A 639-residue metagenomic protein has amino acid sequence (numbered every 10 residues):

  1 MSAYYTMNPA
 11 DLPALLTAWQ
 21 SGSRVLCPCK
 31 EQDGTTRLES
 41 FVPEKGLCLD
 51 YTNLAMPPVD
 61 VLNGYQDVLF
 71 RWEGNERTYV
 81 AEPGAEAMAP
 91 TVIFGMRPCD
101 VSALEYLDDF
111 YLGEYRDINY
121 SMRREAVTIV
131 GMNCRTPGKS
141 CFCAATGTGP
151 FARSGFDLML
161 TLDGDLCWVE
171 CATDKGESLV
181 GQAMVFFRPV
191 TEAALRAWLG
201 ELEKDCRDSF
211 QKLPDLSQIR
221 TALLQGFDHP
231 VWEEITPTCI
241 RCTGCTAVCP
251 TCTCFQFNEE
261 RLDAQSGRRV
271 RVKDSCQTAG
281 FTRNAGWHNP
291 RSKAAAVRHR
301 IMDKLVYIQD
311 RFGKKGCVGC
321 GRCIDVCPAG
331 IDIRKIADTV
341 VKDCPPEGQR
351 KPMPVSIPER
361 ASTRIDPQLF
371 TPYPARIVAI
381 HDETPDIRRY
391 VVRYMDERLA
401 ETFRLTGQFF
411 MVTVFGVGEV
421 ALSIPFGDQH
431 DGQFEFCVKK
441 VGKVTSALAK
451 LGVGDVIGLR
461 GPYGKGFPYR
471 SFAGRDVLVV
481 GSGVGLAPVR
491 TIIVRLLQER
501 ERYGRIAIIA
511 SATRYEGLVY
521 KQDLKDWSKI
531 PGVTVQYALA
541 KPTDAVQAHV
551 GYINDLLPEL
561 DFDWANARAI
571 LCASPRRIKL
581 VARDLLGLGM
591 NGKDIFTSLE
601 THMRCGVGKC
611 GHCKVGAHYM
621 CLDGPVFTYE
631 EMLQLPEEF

Functional and structural regions predicted by a protein language model:
M1-A222, A449-K450, L497, R505-Q522 (+4 more regions): Iron-sulfur-associated redox domains of electron-transfer enzymes in respiratory and anaerobic energy metabolism
R97-S102, P237-Q256, R271-F281, G313-G330 (+2 more regions): Local cysteine-cluster metal-coordination motifs and their immediate loop/turn environment, predominantly Fe-S cluster
Y120-R135, T513, G592-K614: Short, flexible loop segments at boundaries between secondary-structure elements
A194-I219, R261-D263, R268-A294, V535-A538 (+2 more regions): A broadly conserved sequence feature marking short terminus-proximal activation segments in nucleic acid-centric
L216-P237, F255-P352, R583-G587, K593 (+1 more regions): Ferredoxin-type iron-sulfur electron-transfer modules in oxidoreductases and energy-metabolism complexes
S362-D455, A512-R514: Ferredoxin-reductase
K443-R604: FNR/FR-type flavoprotein reductase catalytic core
